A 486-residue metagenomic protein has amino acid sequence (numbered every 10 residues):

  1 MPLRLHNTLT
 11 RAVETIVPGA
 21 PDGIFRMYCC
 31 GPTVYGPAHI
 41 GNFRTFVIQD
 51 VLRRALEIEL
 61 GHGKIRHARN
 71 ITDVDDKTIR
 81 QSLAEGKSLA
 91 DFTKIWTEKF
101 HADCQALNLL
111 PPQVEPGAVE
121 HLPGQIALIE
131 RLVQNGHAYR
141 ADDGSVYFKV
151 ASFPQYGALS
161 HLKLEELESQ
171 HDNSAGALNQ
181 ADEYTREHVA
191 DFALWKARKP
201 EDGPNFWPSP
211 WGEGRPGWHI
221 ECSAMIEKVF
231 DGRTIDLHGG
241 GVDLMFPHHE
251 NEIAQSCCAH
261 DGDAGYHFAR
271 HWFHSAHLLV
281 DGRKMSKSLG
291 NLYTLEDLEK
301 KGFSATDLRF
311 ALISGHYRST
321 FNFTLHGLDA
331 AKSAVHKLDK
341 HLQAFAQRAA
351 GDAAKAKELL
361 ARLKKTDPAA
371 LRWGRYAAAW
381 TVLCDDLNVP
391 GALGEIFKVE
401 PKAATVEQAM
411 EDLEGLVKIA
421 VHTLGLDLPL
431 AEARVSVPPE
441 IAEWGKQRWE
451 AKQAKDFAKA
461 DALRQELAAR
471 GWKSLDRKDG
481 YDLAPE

Functional and structural regions predicted by a protein language model:
M1-Y35, F46, D50, K64 (+1 more regions): Alpha-helical recognition segments enriched in aromatics with Gly/Pro capping that present substrate-recognition
T10, P18-L110, L128: N-terminal, positively charged nucleic-acid-binding surface of large information/translation enzymes
R69-T72, V119-I126, F246-P247, L328-K332 (+3 more regions): An alpha-helix initiation/capping motif
I71-V74, T97-F100, L110-Q125, D143-F153 (+1 more regions): Short, glycine/charge-rich beta-strand/loop segments that flank catalytic centers and engage negatively charged groups
S82-L89, Q113-V119, G212, G241: The substrate-binding groove and active-site-proximal loops of carbohydrate-active enzymes, especially glycoside
M285, L292-E486: Structural preference for alpha-helix termini/caps and helix-kink/transition segments
